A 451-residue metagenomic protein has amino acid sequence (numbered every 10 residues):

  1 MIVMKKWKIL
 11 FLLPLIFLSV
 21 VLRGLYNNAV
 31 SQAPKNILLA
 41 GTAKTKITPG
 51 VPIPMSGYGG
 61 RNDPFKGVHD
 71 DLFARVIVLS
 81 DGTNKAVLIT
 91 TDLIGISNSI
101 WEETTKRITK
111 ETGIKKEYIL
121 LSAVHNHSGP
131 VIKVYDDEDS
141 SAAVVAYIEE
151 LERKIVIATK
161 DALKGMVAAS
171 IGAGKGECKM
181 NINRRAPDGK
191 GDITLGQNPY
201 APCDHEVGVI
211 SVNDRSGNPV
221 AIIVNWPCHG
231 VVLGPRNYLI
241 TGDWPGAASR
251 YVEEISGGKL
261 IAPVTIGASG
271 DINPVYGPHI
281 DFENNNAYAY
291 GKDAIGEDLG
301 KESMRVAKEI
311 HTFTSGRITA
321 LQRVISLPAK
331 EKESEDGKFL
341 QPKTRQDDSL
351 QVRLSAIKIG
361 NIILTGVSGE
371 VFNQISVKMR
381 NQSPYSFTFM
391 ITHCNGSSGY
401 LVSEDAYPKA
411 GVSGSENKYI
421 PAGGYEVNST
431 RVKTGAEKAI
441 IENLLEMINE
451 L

Functional and structural regions predicted by a protein language model:
I2-K5, G24, Q32: Short, low-complexity interaction segments enriched in Ser/Thr/Pro/Gly
I2-P14: Bacterial N-terminal signal peptides that target proteins for export
V3-K5, V20, L72, V377: Short alpha-helical segments used as structural interaction elements across diverse proteins
L12, N27-S31: N-terminal cationic amphipathic segment used for targeting or macromolecule association
P14-F17, V134: Repetitive helical segments and hydrophobic/amphipathic motifs
L18-N28: C-terminal segment of classical bacterial N-terminal signal peptides
Q32-S122, G129-I261, T265-A294, G300 (+2 more regions): Conserved beta-alpha junction segments in alpha/beta enzyme cores
